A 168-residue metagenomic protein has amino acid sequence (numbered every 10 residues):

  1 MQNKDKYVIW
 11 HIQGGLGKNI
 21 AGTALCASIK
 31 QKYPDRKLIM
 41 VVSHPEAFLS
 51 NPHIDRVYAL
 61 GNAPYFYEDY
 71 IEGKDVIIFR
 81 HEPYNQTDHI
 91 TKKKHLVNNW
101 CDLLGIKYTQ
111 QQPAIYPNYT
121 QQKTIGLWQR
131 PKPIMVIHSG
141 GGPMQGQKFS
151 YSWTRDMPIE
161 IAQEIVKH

Functional and structural regions predicted by a protein language model:
M1-H168: Catalytic machinery of carbohydrate-active enzymes, primarily nucleotide-sugar-dependent glycosyltransferases
